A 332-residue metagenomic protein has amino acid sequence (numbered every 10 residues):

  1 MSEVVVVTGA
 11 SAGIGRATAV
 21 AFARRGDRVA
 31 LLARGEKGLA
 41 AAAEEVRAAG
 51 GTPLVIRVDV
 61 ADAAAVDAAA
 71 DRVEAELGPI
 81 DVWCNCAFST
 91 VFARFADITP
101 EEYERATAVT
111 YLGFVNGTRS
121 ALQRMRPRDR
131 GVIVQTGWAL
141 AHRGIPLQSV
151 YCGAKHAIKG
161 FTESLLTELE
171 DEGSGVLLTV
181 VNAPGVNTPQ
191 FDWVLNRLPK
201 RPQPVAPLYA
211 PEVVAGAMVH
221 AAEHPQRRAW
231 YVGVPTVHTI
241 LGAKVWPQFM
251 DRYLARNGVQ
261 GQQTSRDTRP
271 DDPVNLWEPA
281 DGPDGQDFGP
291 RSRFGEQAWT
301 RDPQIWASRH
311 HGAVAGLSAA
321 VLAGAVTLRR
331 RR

Functional and structural regions predicted by a protein language model:
S11-A12: Conserved glycine-rich cofactor-binding loop
R25-A41: Conserved glycine-rich Rossmann-like NAD(P)H-binding loop of the short-chain dehydrogenase/reductase
V58-A68, P100: The beta1-alpha1 cofactor-binding region of Rossmann-like NAD(H)/NADP(H)-dependent oxidoreductases
C86-V91: Conserved NAD(P)H cofactor-binding loop of Rossmann-fold oxidoreductase domains
R94-F95, E102-E104: Substrate-binding pocket helix/loop in short-chain dehydrogenase/reductase
T118, A154: Active-site helix of classical SDR
E168-R266: SDR active-site lid
